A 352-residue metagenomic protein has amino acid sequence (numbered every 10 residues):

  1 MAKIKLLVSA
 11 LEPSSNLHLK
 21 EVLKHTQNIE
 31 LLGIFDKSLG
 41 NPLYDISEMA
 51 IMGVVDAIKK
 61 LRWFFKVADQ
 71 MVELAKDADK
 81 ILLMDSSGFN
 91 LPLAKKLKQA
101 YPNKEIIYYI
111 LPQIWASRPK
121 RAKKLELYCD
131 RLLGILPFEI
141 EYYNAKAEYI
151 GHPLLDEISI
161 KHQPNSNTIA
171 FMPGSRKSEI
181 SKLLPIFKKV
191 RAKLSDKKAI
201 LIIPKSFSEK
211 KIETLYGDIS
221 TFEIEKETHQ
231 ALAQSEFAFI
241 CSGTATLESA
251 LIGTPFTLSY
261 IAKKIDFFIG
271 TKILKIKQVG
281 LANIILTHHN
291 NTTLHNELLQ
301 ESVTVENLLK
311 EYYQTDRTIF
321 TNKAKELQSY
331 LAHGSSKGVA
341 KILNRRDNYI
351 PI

Functional and structural regions predicted by a protein language model:
M1-I352: Nucleotide-activated sugar donor-binding and catalytic core shared by glycosyltransferases and related lipid-linked
